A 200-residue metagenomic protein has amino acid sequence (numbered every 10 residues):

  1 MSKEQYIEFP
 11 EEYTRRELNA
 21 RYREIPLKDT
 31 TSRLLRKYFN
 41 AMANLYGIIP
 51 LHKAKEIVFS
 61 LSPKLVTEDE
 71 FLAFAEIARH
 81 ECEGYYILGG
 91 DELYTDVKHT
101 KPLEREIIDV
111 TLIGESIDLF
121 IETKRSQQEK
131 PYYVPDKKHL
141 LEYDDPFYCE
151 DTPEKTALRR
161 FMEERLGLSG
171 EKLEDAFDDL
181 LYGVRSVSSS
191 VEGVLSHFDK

Functional and structural regions predicted by a protein language model:
E4-E24, T30, A73-P135: Charged low-complexity interaction tracts in eukaryotic proteins
R23-P50: Positively charged, polyanion-binding regions of nucleic-acid-associated proteins
R33-K37, H52, D69-L72, T156 (+3 more regions): Non-catalytic, well-ordered alpha-helical scaffold segments
I49, K64-L65, S169: Short coil/loop linkers at secondary-structure junctions
K53-V58: A short acidic, leucine-rich amphipathic alpha-helix
F59-T95, H99, V187-K200: Charge-enriched amphipathic alpha-helical scaffolds
K130-K200: Extended alpha-helical interaction scaffolds used for oligomerization/partner binding
